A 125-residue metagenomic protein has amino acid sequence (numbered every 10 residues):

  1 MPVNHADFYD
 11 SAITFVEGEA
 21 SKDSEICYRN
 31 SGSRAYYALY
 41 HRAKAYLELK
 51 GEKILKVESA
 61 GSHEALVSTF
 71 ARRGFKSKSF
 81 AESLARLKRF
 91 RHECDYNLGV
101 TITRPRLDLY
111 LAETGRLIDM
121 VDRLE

Functional and structural regions predicted by a protein language model:
M1-E125: Terminal alpha-helical segments
